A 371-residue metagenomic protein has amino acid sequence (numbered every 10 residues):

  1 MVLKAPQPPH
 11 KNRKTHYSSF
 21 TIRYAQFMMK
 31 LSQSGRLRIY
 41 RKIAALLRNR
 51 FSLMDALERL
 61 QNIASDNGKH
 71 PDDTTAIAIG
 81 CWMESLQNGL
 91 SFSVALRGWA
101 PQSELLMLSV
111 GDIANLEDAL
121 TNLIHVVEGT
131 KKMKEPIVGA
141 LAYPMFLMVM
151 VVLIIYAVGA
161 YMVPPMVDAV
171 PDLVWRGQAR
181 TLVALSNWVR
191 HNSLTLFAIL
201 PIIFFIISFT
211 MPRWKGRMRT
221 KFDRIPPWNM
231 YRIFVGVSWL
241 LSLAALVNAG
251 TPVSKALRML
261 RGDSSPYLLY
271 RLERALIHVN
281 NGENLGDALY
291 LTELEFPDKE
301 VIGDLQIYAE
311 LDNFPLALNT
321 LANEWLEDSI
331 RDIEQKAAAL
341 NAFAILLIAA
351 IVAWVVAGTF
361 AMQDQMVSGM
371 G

Functional and structural regions predicted by a protein language model:
M1-F27: Short, basic, low-complexity termini and linkers enriched in Ser/Thr/Gly/Pro that act as targeting/leader peptides
R23-Q87, A184-H191, T195-N280, I330-I333 (+3 more regions): Juxtamembrane/interface alpha-helical elements of multi-pass membrane proteins
S32-Q33, D112-E128, P171-Q178, E310-S329: Short, membrane-interfacial amphipathic segments enriched in basic
I43, R50, G89, P144 (+5 more regions): Residue-level signature of catalytic and energy-coupling elements of molecular machines, predominantly ATP/GTP-dependent
A56-L60, V94-L96, A256, A288-L289 (+1 more regions): Small-residue helix-packing motif on alpha-helices
T74-N88, N115-Y143, R261, R271-G286: Cytoplasmic juxtamembrane interface segments
A78-A114, N280-L311: Short, non-transmembrane cytosolic segments of multipass membrane proteins
G129-L182, W188-M211, A317, E324-G371: Bilayer-spanning, highly hydrophobic alpha-helical transmembrane segments
